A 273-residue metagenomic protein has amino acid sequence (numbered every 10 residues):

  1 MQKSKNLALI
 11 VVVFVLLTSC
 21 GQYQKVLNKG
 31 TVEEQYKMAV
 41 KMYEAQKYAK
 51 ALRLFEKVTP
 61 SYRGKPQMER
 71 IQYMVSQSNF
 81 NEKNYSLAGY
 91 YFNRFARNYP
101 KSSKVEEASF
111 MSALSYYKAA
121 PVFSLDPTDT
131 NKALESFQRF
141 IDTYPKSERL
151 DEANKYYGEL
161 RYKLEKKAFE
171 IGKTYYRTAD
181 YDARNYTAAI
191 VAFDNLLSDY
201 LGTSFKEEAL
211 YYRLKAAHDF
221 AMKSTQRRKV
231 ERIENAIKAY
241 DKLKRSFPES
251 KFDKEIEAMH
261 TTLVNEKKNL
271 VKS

Functional and structural regions predicted by a protein language model:
Q2-L7, L16-S273: Acidic, polar-rich low-complexity tracts and alpha-helical solenoid repeat scaffolds
